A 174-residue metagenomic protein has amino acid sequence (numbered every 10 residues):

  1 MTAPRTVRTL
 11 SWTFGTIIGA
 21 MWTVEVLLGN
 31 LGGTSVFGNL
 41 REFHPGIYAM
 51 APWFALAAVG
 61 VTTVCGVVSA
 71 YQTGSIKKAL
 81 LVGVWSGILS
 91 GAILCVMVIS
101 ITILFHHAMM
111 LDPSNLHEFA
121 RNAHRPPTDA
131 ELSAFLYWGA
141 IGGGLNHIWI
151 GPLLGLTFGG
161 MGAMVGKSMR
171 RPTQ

Functional and structural regions predicted by a protein language model:
M1-C65: Transmembrane alpha-helical insertion/packing segments
M1-L10, S69-K78, T173-Q174: Membrane-interface extramembranous regions at the lipid-water interface
T9-I17, M50, F54, K77-W85 (+4 more regions): Alpha-helical transmembrane segments of integral membrane proteins
I18-V26, A58, T62, S90-V98 (+3 more regions): Alpha-helical transmembrane segments of multipass membrane proteins
P52-A57, N122-F158: Hydrophobic alpha-helical transmembrane segments
V59-Q72, G143-P172: Transmembrane alpha-helical segments in integral membrane proteins
V68-I93, M97: Loop-to-transmembrane helix junctions at the membrane interface
L94-A123: Functional transmembrane-helix hotspots
